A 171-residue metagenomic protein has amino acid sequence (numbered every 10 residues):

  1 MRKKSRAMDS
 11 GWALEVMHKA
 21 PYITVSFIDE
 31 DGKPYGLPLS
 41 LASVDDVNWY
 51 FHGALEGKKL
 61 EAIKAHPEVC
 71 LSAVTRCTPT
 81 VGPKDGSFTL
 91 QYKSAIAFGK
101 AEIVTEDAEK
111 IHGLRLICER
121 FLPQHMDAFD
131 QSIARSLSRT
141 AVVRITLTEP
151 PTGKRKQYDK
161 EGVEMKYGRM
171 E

Functional and structural regions predicted by a protein language model:
M1-T24: Short, basic/aromatic recognition patches
R2-K4, T78-E171: Charged, gly/pro-rich active-site loop segments
S5, K58-E61: Anion-coordinating catalytic cores for phosphoryl-, nucleotidyl-, and glycosidic chemistry
H18, K64-V69, L116-P123: Short, intrinsically disordered, mixed-charge
A20-L55, L71: Short beta-strand segments
I28-E30, A54-E56, V74-R76, K100 (+1 more regions): Histidine- and/or cysteine-centered catalytic micro-motif in compact active-site loops
D46-V47, P67, T148: Beta-strand-connecting loop/turn residues
L60-L90: Helix-adjacent hinge/juxtasegments
